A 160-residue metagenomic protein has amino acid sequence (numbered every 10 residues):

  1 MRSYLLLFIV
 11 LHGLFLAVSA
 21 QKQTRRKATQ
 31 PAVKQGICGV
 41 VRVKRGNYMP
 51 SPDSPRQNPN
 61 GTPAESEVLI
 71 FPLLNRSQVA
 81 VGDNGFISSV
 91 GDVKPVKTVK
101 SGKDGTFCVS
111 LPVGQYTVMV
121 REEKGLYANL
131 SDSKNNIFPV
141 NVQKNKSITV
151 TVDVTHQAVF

Functional and structural regions predicted by a protein language model:
M1-T24: Bacterial Sec-dependent N-terminal signal peptides
A20-D83, L126-F160: Primarily secretory-pathway and cell-envelope proteins
I70, V109, V118-V120: Short hydrophobic/aromatic-rich beta-strand segments that constitute the beta-sheet cores of beta-sandwich/beta-barrel
Q78-D104: Short, acidic Ser/Thr/Gly-rich low-complexity loop/linker segments typical of extracellular and cell-surface proteins
V96-V99, F107, I137-N141: Beta-strand-rich interaction surfaces with strong enrichment in secreted/lumenal proteins
K103-L111: Short, surface-exposed beta-strand/beta-hairpin micro-motifs centered on an aromatic residue
L111-P112, S131: Short glycine/proline-enriched turns and hinge-like loops at secondary-structure junctions
G114-A128: A short, solvent-exposed beta-strand micro-motif common in secreted/extracellular proteins
